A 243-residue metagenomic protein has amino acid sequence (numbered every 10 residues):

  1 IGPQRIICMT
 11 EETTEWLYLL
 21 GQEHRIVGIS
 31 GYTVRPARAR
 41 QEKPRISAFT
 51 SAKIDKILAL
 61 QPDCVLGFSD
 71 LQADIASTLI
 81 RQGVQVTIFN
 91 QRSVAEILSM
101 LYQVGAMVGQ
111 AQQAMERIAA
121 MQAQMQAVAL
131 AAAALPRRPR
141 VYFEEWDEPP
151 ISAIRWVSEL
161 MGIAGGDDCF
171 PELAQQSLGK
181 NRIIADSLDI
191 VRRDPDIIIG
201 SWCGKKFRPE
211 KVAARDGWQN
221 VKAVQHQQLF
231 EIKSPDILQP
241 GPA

Functional and structural regions predicted by a protein language model:
I1-A243: N-terminal ligand-binding lobe of clamshell/alpha-beta domains
